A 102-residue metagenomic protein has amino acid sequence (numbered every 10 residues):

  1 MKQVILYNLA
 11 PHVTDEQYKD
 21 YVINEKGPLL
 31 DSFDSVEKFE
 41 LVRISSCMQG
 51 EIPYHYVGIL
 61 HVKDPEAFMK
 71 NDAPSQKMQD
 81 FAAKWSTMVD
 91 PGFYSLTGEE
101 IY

Functional and structural regions predicted by a protein language model:
M1-K2, G50-I52: Short, flexible turn/loop "capping" segments at secondary-structure junctions
M1-N8, V57: Active-site-flanking beta-strand signature of metal-NTP-handling nucleotidyl enzymes and homologous cyclase-like
P11-H12: Active-site acidic-Proline motif in GNAT/NAT acetyltransferases
D15-K19: Aromatic- and charge-enriched surface segment that lines or borders ligand/interaction sites
E25-K26: Short amphipathic alpha-helix
L30-E37, E51-H55, I59-T97, Y102: An amphipathic, aromatic/His-enriched active-site/gating alpha helix that lines ligand/cofactor pockets
V42-C47: Short, solvent-exposed loop/turn elements at beta->coil junctions and helix N-caps that rim active or binding pockets
